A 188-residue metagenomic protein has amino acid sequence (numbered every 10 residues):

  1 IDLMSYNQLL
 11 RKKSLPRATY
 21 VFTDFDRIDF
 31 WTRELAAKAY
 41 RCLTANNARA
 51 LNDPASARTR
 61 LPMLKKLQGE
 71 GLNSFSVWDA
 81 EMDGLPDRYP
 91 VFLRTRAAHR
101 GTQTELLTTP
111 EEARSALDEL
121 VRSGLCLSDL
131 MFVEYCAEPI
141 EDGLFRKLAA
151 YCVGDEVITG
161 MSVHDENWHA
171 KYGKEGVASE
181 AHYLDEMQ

Functional and structural regions predicted by a protein language model:
I1-P90: Conserved N-proximal alpha/beta basic substrate-recognition cap immediately N-terminal to, or forming the N-lobe
T19-Y20, R96, E180-A181: Short, basic/glycine-rich phosphate-binding loops at helix/coil junctions that contact nucleotide phosphates
D24, N52, T95, E134 (+1 more regions): Pocket-edge structural micro-motifs
D29-F30, T59-L61, H99-Q103, E141-D142 (+2 more regions): Short catalytic/ligand-binding loop motif for oxyanion handling, primarily in non-cytosolic enzymes, centered on
D53-P54, G101-L107: Flexible, glycine/proline-enriched loop segments at strand-loop-helix junctions that form or flank small-ligand binding
E81, T109-E112: Alpha-helix N-cap recognition
L85-Q103, L125-D142: ATP-grasp fold ATP-binding core
E111-Q188: Phosphate-binding site of ATP-dependent enzymes
